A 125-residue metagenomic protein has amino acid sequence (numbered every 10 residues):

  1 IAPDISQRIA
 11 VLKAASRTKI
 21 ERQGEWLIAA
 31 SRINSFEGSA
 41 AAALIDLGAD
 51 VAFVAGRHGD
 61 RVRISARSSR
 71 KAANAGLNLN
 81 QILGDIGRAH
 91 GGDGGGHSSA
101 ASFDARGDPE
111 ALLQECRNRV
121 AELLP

Functional and structural regions predicted by a protein language model:
I1-A41, I45-L47: Glycine-rich, Lys/Arg-enriched anion-binding loops that position phosphate/diphosphate groups for phosphoryl
A29-P125: Glycine-rich, acidic loop segments that terminate in or are immediately followed by a histidine
